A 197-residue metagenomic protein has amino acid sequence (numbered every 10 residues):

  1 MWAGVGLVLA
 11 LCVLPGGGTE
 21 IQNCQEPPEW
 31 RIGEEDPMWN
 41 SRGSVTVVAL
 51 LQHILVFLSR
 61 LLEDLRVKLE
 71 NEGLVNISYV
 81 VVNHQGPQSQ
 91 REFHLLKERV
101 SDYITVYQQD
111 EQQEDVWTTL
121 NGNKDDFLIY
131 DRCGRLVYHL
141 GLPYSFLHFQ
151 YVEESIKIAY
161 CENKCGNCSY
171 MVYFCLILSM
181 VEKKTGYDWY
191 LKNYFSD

Functional and structural regions predicted by a protein language model:
M1-T46, R66, Q150-D197: Non-globular targeting/processing and membrane-anchoring segments
D36-E63, S78-V80: Short active-site neighborhood of thiol/selenol oxidoreductases, capturing the structured segment around
G43-T46, L74-Y79, S101-T105, N123-D125 (+1 more regions): Loop/turn elements at helix/coil->beta-strand transitions in domains of secreted/extracellular proteins
V56-N71, P87-L96: Typically the conserved alpha-helix immediately C-terminal to a functionally engaged Cys/Sec in thioredoxin-like
V82-Q88, D110-Q112: Short beta-alpha junction loops
H94-K124: Short, internal strand/loop/helix patches that form the active-site neighborhood or redox-interaction surface
L96-D102, P143-A159: Aromatic/acidic cage segments in peptide-binding pockets
Q112-L147: Thiol/disulfide oxidoreductase modules built on the thioredoxin-like
